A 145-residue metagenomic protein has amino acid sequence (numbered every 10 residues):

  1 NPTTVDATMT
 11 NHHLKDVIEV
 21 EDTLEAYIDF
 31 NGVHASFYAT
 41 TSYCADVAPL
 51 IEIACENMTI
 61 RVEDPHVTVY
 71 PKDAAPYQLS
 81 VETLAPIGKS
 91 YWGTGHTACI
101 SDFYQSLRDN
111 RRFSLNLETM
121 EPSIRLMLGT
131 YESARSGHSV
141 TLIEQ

Functional and structural regions predicted by a protein language model:
N1-H34, T40-A45, E118-E121: Rossmann-like dinucleotide-binding domain that binds NAD(P)(H)
F30-H34, N57, A74: Glycine-centered tight beta-turn/hairpin loop motif at sheet-sheet or coil-to-beta transitions
S42-C44, T68-V69, A75-Y77: Short, surface-exposed beta-strand-loop junctions and turns on beta-sheet-rich folds
A48, G95, L115: Residue-level signal for the nucleotide or nucleotide-sugar donor/cofactor binding architecture
M58-V62: Broad, structure-driven detector of short, well-ordered beta-strand segments within folded domains
G88-I100: Active-site loop of classical SDR/Rossmann-like NAD(P)-dependent oxidoreductases, centered on the catalytic Tyr-X3-Lys
Y104-Q145: C-terminal helix-rich "cap/oligomerization" subdomain common to oxidoreductases
